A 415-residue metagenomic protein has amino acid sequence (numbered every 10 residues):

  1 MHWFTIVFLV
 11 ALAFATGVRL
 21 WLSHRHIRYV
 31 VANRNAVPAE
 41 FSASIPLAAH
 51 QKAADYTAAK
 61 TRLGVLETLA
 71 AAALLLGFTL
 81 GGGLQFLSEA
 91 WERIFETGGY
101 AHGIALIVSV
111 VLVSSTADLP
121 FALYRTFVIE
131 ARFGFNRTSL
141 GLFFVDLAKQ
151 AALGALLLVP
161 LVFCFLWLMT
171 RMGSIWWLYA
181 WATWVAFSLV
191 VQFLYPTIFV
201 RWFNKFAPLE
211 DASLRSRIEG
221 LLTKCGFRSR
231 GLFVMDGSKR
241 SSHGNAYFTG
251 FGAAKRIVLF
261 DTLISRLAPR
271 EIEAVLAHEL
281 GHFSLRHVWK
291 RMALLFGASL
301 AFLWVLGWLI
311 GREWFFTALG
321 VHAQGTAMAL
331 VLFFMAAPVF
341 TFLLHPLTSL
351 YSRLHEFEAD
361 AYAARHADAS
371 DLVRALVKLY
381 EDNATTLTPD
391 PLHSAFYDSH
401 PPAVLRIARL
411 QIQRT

Functional and structural regions predicted by a protein language model:
H2-Q324, P338-T415: Polar-ligand-bearing catalytic/cofactor-coordination segments of membrane-embedded or membrane-tethered inner-membrane
T326-A329: Glycine-rich, flexible loop segments associated with nucleotide phosphate handling
L332-A336: Alpha-helical transmembrane segments
